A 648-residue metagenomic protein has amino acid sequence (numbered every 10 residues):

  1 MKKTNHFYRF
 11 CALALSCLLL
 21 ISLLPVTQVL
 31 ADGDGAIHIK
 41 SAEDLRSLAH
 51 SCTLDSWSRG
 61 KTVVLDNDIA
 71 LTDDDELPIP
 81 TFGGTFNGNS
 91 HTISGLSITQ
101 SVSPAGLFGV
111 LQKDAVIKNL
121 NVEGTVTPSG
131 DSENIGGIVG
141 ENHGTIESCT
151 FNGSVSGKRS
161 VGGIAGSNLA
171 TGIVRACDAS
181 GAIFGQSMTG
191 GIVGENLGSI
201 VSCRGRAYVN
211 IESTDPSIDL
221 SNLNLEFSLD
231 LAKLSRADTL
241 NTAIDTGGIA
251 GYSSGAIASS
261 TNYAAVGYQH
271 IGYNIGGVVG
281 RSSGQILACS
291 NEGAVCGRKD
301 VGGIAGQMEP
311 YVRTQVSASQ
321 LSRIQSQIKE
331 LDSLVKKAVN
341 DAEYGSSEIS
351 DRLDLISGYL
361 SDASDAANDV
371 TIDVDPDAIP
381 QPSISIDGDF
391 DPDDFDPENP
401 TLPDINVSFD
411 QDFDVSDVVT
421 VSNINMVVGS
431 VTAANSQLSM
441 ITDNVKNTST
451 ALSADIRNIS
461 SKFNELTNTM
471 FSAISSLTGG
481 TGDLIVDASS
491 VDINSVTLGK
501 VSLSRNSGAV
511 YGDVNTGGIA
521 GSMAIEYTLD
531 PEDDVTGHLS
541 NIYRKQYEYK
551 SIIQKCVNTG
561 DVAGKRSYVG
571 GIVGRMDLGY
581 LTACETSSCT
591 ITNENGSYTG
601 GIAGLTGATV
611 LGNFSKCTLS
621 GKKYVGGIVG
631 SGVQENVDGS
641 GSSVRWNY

Functional and structural regions predicted by a protein language model:
M1-T4, Q28-L30: Generic start-of-chain signal for non-secretory N-termini
K2-A14: Bacterial N-terminal signal peptides that target proteins for export
N5, C17-L18, H50: A generic local structural motif
L15-L24: Hydrophobic core
T27-Y648: Surface-exposed repetitive/solenoidal architectures
